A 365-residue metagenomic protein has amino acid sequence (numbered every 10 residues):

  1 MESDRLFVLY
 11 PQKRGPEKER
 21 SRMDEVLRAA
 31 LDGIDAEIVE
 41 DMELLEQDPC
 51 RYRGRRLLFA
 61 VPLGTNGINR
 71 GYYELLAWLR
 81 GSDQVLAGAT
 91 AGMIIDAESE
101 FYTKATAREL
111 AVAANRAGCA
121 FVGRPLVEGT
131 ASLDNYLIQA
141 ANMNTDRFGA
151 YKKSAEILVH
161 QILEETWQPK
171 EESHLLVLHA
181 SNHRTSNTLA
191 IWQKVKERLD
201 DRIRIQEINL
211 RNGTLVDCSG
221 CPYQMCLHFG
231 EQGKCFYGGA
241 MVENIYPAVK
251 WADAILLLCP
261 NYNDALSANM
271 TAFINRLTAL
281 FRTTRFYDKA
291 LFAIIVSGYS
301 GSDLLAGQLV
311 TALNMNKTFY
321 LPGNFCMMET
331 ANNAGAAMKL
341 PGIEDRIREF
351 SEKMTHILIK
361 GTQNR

Functional and structural regions predicted by a protein language model:
E2-M42, E46-I203, Y246-W251, C259 (+1 more regions): FMN-binding flavodoxin-like domain, especially the glycine-rich phosphate-binding loop
K194-V195, Q206-G213: Redox- and metal-dependent alpha/beta enzyme cores, enriched for Fe-S-associated oxidoreductases and cofactor-handling
R211, F236-M241, M270-T278: A general structural motif
G213-Y246: Cysteine-cluster motifs in flexible loop/terminal segments that predominantly coordinate metals
M241, W251-A254: Flexible loop/N-cap segments at domain edges
